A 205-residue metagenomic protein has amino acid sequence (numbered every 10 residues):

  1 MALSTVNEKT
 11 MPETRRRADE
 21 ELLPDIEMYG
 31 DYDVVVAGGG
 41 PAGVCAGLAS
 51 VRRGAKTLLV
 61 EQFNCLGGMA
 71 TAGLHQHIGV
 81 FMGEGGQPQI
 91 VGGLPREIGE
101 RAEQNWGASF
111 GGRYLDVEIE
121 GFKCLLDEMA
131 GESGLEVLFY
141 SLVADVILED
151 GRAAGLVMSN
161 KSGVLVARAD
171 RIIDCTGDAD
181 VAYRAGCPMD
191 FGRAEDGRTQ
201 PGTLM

Functional and structural regions predicted by a protein language model:
A2-R16, L23, Y29, A49 (+6 more regions): Conserved N-terminal/central alpha/beta ligand/cofactor-binding core
I26-G40: Beta1/beta-strand and adjacent pyrophosphate-binding region of the FAD-binding site in flavoprotein oxidoreductases
G30-Y32, S162-R171: Core beta-strand elements of the Rossmann-like FAD/NAD(P) dinucleotide-binding domain in flavoenzyme oxidoreductases
A37, A167-G177: Short hydrophobic core segments
G43: N-terminal Rossmann-fold NAD(P) dinucleotide-binding loop
D174-M205: Glycine-rich loop(s) and the adjacent beta-strand/alpha-helix scaffold that form part
